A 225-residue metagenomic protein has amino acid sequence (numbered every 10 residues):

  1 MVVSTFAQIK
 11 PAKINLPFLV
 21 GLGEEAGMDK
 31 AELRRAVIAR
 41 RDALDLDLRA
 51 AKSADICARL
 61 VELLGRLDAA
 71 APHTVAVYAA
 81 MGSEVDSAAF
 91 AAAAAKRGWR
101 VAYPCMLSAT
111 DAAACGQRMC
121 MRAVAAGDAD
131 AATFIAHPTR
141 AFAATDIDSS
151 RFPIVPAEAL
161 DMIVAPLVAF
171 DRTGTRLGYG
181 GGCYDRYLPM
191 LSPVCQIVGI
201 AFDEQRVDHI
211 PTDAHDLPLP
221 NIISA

Functional and structural regions predicted by a protein language model:
V2-E32, A39-D42, L46, S149-I154 (+3 more regions): Surface-exposed, charge/polar-rich loops and edge strands
T5, F18-L19, G27-I154, E158: N-terminal active-site beta-alpha-beta segment that forms phosphate/nucleotide-binding and substrate-recognition loops
A71, Y103, A165, L217-L219: Hydrophobic alpha-helix-in-membranes signature
Y78, P166, A225: Conserved residues at the C-terminal ends of beta-strands
M81-S83, V168-R172: Short glycine-rich anion-binding loops that position phosphate/pyrophosphate groups of nucleotides and phosphorylated
